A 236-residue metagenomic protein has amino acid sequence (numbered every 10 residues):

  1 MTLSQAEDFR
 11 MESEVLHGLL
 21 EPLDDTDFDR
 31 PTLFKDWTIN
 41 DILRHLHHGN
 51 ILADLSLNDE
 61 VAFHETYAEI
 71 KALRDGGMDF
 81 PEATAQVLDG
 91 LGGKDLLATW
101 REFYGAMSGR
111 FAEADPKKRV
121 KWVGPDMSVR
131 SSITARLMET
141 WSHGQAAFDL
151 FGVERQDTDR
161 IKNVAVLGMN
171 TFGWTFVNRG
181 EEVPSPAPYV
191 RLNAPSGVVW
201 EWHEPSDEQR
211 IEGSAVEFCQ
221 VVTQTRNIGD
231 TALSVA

Functional and structural regions predicted by a protein language model:
M1-R44, A53: An N-terminal domain-cap segment
M1-S4, I51-A106, R110-A112, I161: Short, helix-capping/interhelical loops that line the mouth of catalytic, cofactor-, or ligand-binding pockets
A6-F9, L97-W100, I133-R136: Hydrophobic packing residues in well-ordered alpha-helices of helical domains and bundles
E12-L19, G49, F103-A106, R110-E113 (+2 more regions): Amphipathic, well-ordered alpha-helical segments in soluble domains
E21-T32, Y104-I133: Acidic interhelical loop/turn segments
D29-L73, W122-N178, F218: Short, contiguous alpha-helical
A187-R210: Acidic/His-leaning functional-site neighborhoods
S206-A236: C-terminal interaction segments
